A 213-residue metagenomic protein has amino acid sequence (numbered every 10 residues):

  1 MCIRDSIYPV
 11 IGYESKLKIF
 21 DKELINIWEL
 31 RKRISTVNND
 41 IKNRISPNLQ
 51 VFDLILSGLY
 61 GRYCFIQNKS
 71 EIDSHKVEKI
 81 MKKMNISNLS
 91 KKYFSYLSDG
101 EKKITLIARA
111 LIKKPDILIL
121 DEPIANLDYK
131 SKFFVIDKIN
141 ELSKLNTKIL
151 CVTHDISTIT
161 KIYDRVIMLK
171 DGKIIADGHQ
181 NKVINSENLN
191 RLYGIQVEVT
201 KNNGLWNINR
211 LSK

Functional and structural regions predicted by a protein language model:
E71-L89: Conserved ABC ATPase "signature" region
Y93-L97: Conserved ABC ATPase signature
L118-E122: Catalytic Walker B motif of ABC-type/P-loop ATPase nucleotide-binding domains
T153-H154: H-loop/switch region of ABC-family ATPase nucleotide-binding domains
I159-K161: A short, surface-exposed alpha-helical micro-motif characterized by mixed small hydrophobic and charged/polar residues
N190-K213: ABC ATPase nucleotide-binding domains
